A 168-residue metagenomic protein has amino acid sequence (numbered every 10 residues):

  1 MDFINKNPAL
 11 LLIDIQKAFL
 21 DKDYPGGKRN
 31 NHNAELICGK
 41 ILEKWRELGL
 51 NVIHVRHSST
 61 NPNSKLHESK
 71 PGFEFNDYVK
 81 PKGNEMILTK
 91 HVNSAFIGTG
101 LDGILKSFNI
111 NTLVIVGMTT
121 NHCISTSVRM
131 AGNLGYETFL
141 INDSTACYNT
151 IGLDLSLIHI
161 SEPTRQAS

Functional and structural regions predicted by a protein language model:
M1-M86, G103: Active-site acidic carboxylates
G49-L50, N109, G135: Glycine-centered short loops/turns at secondary-structure junctions
S69-F73, G132-N133, L155-I158: Short, hinge-like loop/turn segments at secondary-structure boundaries
N84-N121, S125: Internal catalytic-core helix/loop-beta-alpha segment that presents or stabilizes conserved functional determinants
V114-G117, E137-I151: A short glycine-rich beta-strand->turn/loop micro-motif centered on a GG-aromatic cluster
I124-L134: Short Gly/Thr/Asp-enriched flexible loops that form oxyanion-binding sites at enzyme active sites
I158-S168: Single conserved hydrophobic/aromatic residue that forms the stacking wall/gate of nucleotide- or nucleobase-binding
